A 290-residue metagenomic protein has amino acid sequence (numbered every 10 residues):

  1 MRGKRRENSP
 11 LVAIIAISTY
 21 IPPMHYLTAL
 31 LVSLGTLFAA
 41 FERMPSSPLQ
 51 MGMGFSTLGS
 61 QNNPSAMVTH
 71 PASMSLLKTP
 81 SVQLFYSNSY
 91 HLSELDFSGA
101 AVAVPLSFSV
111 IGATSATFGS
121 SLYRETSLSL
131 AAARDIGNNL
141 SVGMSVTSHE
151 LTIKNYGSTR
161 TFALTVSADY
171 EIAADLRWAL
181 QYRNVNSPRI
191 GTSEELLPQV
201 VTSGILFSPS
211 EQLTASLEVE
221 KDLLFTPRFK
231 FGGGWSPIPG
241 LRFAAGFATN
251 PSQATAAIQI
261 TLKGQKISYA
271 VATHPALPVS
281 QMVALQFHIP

Functional and structural regions predicted by a protein language model:
M1-P48, P290: Cleavable N-terminal export/targeting peptides
A40-P290: Subset of outer-membrane beta-barrel
